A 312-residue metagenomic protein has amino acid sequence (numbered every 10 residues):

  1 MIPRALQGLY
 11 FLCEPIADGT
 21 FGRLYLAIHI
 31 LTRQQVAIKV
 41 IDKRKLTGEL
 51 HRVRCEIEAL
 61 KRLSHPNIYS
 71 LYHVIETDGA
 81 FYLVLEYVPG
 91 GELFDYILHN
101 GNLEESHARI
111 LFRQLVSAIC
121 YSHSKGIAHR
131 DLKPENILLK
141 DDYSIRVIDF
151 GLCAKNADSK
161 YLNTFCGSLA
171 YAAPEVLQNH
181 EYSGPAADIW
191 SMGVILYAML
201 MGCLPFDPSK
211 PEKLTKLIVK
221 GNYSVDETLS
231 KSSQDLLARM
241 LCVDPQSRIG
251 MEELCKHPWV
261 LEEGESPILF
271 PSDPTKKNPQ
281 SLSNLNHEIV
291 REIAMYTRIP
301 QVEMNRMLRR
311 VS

Functional and structural regions predicted by a protein language model:
R23: Conserved N-lobe ATP-binding subsite of Hanks-type protein kinase domains, especially the beta3 VAIK lysine
Q35, V40-L63: Conserved N-lobe beta3->alphaC-helix segment of eukaryotic protein kinase catalytic domains
H73-V74: A short, aromatic-enriched beta-strand patch in the conserved N-lobe beta-sheet of the protein kinase catalytic domain
G79-E92, Y96: Conserved short submotifs of the Hanks-type protein kinase catalytic core that shape the nucleotide-binding pocket
L111-F112: Activation segment signature within eukaryotic-like protein kinase domains
L115-I127: Protein kinase catalytic-loop region centered on the HRD/HxD motif
